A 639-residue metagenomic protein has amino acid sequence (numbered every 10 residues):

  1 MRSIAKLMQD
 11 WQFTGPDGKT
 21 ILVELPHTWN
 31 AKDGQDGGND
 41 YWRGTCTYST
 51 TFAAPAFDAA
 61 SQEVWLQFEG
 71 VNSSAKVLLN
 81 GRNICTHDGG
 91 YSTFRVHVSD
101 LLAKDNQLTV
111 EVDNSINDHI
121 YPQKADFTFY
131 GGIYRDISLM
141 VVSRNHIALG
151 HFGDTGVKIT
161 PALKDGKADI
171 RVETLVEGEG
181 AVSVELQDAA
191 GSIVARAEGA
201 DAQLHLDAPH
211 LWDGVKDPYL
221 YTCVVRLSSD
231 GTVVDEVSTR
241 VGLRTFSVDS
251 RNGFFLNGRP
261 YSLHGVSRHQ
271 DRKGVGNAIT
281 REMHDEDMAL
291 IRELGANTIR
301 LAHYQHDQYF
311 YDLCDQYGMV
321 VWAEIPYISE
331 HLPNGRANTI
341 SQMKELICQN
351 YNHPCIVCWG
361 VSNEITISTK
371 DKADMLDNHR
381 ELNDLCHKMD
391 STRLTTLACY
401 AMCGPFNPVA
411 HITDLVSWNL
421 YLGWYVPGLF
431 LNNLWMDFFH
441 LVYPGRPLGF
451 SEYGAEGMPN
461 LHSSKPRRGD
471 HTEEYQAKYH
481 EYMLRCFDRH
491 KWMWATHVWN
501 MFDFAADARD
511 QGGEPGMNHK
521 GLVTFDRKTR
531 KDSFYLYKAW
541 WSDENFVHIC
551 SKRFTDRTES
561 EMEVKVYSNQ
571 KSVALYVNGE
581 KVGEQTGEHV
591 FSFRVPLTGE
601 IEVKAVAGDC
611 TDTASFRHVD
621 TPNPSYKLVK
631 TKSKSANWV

Functional and structural regions predicted by a protein language model:
M1-Q305, Y311-L313, Y317-V321, Q342-C348 (+7 more regions): Secreted/periplasmic carbohydrate-active enzymes, especially glycoside hydrolases
R171-E173, M288-I291, T298-W540, E544-S560 (+2 more regions): Substrate-binding/catalytic cleft of secreted carbohydrate-active enzymes, primarily glycoside hydrolases
